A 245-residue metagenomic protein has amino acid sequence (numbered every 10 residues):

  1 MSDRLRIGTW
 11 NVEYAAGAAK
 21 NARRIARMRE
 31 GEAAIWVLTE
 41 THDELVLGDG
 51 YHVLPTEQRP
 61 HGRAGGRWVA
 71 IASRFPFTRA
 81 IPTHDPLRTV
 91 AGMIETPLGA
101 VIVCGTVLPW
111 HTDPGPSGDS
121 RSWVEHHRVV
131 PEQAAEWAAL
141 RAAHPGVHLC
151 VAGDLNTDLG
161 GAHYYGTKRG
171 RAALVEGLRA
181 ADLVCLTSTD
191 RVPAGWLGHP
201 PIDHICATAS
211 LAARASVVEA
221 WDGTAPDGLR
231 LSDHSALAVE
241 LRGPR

Functional and structural regions predicted by a protein language model:
M1-T9, E13-A26, S73-R245: Active-site regions of metal-assisted phosphoester/phosphodiester hydrolases, unifying DNase/endonuclease modules
A33-W36: Proline-aspartate-enriched helix->loop->beta-strand connector
L38-E44, S210-L211: Short, polar loop motifs at secondary-structure junctions
V46-L47, L159: Extracytoplasmic/secreted cell-surface and envelope-processing proteins
D49-R59: Active-site regions of enzymes building and remodeling cell-envelope glycoconjugates
E57-A64, P82-P86: Short, ordered beta-strand-loop transition motifs
H61-S73: Short, charged, surface-exposed secondary-structure boundary motifs
